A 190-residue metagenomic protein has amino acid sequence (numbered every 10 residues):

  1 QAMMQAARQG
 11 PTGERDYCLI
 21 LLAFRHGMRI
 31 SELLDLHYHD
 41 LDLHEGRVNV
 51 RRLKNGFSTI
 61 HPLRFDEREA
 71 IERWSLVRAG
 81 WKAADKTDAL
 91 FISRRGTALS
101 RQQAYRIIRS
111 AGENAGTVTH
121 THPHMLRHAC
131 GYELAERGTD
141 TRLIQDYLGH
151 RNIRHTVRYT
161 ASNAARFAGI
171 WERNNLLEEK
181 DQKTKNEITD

Functional and structural regions predicted by a protein language model:
Q1-D190: Conserved catalytic core of the tyrosine transesterase superfamily
